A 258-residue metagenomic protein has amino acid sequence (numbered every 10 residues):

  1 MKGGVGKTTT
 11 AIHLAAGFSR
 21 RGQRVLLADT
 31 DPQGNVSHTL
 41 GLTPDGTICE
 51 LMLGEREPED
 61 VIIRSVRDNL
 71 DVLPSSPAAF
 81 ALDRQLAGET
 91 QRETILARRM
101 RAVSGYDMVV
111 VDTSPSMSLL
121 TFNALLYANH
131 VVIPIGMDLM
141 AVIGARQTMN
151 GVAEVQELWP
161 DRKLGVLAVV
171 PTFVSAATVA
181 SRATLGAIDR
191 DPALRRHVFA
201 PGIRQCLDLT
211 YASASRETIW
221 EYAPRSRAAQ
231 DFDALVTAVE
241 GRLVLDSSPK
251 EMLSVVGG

Functional and structural regions predicted by a protein language model:
M1-G258: P-loop NTP-binding core
